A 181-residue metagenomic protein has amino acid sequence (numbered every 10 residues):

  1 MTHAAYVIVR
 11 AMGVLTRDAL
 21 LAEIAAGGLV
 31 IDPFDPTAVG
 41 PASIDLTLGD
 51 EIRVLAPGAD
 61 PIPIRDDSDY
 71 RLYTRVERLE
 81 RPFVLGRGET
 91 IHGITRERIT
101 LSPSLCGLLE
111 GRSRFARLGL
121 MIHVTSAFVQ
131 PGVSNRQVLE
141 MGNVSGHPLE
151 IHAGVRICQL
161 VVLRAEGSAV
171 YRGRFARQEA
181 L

Functional and structural regions predicted by a protein language model:
T2-L181: DUTPase catalytic domain/fold
